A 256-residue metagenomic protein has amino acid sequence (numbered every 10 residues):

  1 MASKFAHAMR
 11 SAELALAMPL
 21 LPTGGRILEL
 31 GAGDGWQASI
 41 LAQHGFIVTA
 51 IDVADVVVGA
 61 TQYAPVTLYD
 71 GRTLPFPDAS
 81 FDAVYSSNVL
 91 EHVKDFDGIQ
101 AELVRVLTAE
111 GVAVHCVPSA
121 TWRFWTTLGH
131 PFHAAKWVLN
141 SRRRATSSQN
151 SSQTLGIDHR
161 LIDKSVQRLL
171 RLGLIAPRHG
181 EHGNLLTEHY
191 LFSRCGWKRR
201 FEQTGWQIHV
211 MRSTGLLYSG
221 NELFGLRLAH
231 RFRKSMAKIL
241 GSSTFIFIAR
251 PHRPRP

Functional and structural regions predicted by a protein language model:
M1-L74, A83-Y85, Q100, L216 (+3 more regions): Conserved N-terminal segment of class I S-adenosyl-L-methionine
R26, E110-V112: Short glycine-centered segments of the SAM/dcSAM-binding site in methyltransferase folds
T73, E91, A120-W122: Active-site micro-motifs of SAM-dependent methyltransferase domains
T73, P77-D78, D95: Acidic/polar helix N-cap motif
Y85-K94: A short SAM/SAH-binding and catalytic strip from SAM-dependent methyltransferases
V93-K94, L107-A109: Helix-to-beta-strand junctions that scaffold the AdoMet/dcAdoMet cofactor pocket in Class I SAM-dependent enzymes
D97-G98, E102, V112-R255: S-adenosyl-L-methionine-dependent methyltransferase catalytic module, highlighting the catalytic core
